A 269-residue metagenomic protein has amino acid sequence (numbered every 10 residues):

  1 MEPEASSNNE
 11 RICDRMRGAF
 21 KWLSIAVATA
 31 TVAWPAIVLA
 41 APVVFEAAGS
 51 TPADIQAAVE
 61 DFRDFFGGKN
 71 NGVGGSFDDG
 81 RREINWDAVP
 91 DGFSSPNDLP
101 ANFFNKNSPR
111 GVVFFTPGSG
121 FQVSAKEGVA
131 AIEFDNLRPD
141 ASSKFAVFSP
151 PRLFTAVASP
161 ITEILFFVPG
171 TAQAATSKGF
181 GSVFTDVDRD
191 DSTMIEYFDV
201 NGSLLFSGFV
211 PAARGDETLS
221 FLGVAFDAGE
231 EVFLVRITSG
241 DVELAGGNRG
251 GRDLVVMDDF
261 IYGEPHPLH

Functional and structural regions predicted by a protein language model:
S6-S7: Serine residues within intrinsically disordered or low-complexity segments
E10-I25: Bacterial N-terminal signal peptides that target proteins for export
V27-A28, V38: Cleavable N-terminal signal peptides
A33-P35: N-terminal signal peptide c-region/cleavage motif recognized by signal peptidases
A41-L268: Surface-exposed, well-ordered secondary-structure segments
